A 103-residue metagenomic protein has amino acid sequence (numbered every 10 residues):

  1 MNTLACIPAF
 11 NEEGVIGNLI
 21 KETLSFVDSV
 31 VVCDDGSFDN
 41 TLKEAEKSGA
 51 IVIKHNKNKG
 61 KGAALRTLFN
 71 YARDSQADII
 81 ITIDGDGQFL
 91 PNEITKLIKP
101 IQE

Functional and structural regions predicted by a protein language model:
M1-E103: Structured catalytic core of nucleotide-sugar glycosyltransferases
